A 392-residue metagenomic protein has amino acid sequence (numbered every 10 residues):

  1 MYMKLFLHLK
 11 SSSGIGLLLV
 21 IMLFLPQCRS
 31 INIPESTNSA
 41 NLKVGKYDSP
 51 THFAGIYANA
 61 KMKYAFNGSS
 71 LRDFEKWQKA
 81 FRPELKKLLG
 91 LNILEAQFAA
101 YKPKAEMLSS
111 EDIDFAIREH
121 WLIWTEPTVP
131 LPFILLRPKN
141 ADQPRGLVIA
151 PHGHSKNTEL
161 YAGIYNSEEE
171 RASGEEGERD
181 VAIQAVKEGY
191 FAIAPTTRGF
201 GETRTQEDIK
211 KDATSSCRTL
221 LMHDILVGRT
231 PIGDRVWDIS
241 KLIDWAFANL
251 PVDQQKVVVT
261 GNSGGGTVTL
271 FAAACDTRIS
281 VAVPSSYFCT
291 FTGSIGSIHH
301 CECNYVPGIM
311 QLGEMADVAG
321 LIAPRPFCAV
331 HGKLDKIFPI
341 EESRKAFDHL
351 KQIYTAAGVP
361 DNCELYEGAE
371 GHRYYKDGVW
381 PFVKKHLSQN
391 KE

Functional and structural regions predicted by a protein language model:
I93-D142: N-terminal cap/lid segment of alpha/beta-hydrolase-fold proteins
Q143, I149-S240, F247-A248, G293-I298: Cap/lid segment of the alpha/beta-hydrolase catalytic domain
T219-V227, K241, I279-G320, P324 (+2 more regions): Mobile cap/lid helix-loop segments that gate and shape the active-site cleft of serine hydrolases
P251-N262: Alpha/beta-hydrolase fold nucleophile elbow
G261-G265, T269: Gly/Ala-rich beta-loop-alpha elbow adjacent to hydrolase catalytic centers
I322, A329-H331: Short beta-strand/loop motif that positions the catalytic acidic residue of the alpha/beta-hydrolase fold
L334-F338, H372-R373: Acidic catalytic loop of the alpha/beta-hydrolase fold
D348-E392: C-terminal catalytic histidine-bearing segment of alpha/beta-hydrolase fold enzymes
